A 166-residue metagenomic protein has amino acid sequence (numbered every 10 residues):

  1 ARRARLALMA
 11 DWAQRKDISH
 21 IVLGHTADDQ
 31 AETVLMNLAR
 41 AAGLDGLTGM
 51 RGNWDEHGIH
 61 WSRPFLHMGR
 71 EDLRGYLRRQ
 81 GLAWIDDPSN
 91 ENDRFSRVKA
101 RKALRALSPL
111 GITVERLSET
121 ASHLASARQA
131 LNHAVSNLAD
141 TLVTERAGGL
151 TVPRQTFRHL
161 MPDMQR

Functional and structural regions predicted by a protein language model:
A1-D11, L44: ATP-dependent adenylate-handling ligase core
W12-S19: Glycine-rich phosphate-binding loop signature in dinucleotide/nucleotide-binding domains
H20, T26, A31-R166: Flexible helical/loop "lid" subdomain adjacent to adenine-nucleotide binding pockets
